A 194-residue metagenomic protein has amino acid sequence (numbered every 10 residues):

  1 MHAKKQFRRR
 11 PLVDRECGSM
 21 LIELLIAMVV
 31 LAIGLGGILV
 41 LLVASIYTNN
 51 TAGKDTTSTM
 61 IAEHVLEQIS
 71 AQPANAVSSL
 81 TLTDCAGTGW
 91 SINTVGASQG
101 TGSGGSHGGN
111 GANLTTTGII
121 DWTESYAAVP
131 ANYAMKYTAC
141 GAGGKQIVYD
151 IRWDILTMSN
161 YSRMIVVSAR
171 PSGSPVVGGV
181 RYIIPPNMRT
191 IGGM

Functional and structural regions predicted by a protein language model:
M1-S19: N-terminal leader/signal peptides at the extreme start of proteins
K4-Q6, N50, S159, P185: General helical secondary-structure elements
F7, V13, A32-G34, L42-V43 (+1 more regions): Short secondary-structure boundary micro-motifs
S19-E63: Aliphatic-rich helix starts adjacent to a transmembrane/signal segment
T56, M60-M194: Low-complexity, Gly/Pro-rich coil/beta segments used as flexible assembly/activation regions
